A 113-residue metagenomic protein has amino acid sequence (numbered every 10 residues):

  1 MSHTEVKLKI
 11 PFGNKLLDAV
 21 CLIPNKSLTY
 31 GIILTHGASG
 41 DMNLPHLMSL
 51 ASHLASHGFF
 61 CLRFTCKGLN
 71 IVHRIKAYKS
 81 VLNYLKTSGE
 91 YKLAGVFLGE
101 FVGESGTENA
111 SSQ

Functional and structural regions predicted by a protein language model:
M1-S2: Plant-biased recognition of short, low-complexity, intrinsically disordered N-terminal tails
K7-G95: Serine-hydrolase catalytic machinery in alpha/beta-hydrolase-like enzymes
L47-S49, A110-Q113: Short, glycine/charged-enriched secondary-structure capping and boundary segments
V96-S112: Glycine-rich nucleophile elbow surrounding the catalytic serine of serine-hydrolase chemistry
